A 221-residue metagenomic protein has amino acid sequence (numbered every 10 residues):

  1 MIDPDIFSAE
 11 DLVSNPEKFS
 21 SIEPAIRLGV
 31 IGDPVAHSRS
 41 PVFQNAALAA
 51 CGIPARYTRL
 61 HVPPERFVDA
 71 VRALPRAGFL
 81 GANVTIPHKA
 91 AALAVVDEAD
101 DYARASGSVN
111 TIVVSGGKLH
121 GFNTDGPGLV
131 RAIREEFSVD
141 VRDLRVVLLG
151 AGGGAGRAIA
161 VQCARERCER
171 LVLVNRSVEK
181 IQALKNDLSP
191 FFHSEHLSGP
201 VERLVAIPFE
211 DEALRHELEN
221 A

Functional and structural regions predicted by a protein language model:
S20-S138: Phosphate/diphosphate ligand-binding glycine-rich loop within oxidoreductases
R27, R56, R145, E169-R170: Residues at the starts of beta-strands that form the adenosine-phosphate
V30, L148-L149, L173: Hydrophobic Val/Ile/Leu positions in short beta-strands of Rossmann-like dinucleotide-binding domains
G152: Conserved glycine-rich cofactor-binding loop
G156-R157: N-terminal Rossmann-fold NAD(P) dinucleotide-binding loop
A160, A164-R165: Gly/Ala-rich phosphate-binding loop of Rossmann-like dinucleotide-binding domains, activating on the conserved
E166-L197: NAD(P)-binding Rossmann-fold cofactor-contacting core
F192-N220: Short acidic low-complexity segments
